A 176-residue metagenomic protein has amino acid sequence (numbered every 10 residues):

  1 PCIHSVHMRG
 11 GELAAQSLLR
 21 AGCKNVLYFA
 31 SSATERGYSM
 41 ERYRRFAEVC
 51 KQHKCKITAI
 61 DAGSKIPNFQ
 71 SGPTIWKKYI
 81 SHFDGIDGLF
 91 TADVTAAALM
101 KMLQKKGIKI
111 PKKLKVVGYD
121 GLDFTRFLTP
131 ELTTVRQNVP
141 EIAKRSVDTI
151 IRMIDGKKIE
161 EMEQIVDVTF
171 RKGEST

Functional and structural regions predicted by a protein language model:
C2-V6, Y38-E41: Alpha-helix N-cap and loop-to-helix initiation/capping positions
I3-Y28, F69-K77, Q137-D155: Hydrophobic alpha-helical segments within soluble ligand-binding/sensing domains
E12-H53, M162-S175: An alpha-beta-alpha
G22-L27, K56, Y79-D87: Short, surface-exposed connector motifs at secondary-structure boundaries
N25, I57-A59, I110-K115: Short acidic capping loops at alpha-helix termini that bridge into adjacent secondary structure
M40-E41, T74, P130: Generic recognition of short, well-ordered alpha-helical segments
A59-Q70: Short beta->alpha junction loops
K77-T176: Flexible loop/turn connectors
